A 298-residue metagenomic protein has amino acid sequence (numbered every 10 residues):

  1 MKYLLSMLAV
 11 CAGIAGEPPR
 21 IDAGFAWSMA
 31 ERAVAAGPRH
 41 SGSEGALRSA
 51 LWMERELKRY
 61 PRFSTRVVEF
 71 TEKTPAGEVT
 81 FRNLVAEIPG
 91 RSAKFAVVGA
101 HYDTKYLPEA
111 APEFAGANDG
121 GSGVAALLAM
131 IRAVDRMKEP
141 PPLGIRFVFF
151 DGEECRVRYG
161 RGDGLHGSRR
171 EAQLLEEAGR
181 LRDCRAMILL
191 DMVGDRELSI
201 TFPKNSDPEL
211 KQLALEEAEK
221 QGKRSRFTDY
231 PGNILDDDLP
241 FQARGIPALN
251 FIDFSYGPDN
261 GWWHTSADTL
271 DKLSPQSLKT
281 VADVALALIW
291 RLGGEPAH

Functional and structural regions predicted by a protein language model:
Y3-I21: Bacterial Sec-dependent signal peptides at the C-terminal "C-region" and cleavage site
G16-A50, Y60, P258-T269, G293: N-terminal capping segment at the start of a domain
R20, V67, T71, A186 (+1 more regions): Active-site-adjacent substrate-binding region of metalloamidase/peptidase-like peptide-processing proteins
F25-R32, R48-T65, S122-A129, H166-R170 (+7 more regions): Extracytoplasmic/secreted proteins, especially bacterial periplasmic and envelope-associated proteins
S28-R91: A non-catalytic alpha/beta surface segment that caps or lines the substrate-entry region of metallo-dependent hydrolase
R32, V85, F95-G99, R146-F149 (+2 more regions): Structural recognition of the beta-strand scaffold that forms the well-ordered cores of secreted hydrolase catalytic
R39-S41, T71-T74, R91-S92, Y102-Y106 (+4 more regions): Solvent-exposed loop/turn segments at secondary-structure junctions within structured extracellular/periplasmic domains
T80, P112-E217, S225, N233 (+1 more regions): Acidic/histidine-rich catalytic neighborhood of metal-dependent amide-processing enzymes
